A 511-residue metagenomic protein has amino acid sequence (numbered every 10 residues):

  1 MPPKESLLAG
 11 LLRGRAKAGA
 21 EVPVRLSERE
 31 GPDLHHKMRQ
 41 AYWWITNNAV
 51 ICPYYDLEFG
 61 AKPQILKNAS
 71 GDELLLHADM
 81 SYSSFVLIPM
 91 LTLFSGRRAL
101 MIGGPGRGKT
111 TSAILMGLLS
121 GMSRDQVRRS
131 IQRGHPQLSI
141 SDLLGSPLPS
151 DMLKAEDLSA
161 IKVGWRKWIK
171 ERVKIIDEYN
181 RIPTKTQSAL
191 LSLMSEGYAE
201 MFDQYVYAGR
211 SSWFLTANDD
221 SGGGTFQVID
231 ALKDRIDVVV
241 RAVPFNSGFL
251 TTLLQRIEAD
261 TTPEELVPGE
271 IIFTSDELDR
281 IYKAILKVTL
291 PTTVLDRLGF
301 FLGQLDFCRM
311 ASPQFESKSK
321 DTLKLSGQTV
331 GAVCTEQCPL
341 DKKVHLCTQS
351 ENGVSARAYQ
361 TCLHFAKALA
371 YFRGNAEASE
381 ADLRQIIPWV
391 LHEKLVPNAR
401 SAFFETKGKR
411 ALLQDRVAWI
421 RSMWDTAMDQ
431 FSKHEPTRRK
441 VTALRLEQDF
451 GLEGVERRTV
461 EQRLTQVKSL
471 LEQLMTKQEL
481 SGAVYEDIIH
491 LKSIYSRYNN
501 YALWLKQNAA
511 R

Functional and structural regions predicted by a protein language model:
P3-I51: Interdomain "pre-motor" coupling segment immediately N-terminal to P-loop NTPase/helicase cores
E30-P105: Pre-Walker A (pre-P-loop) alpha-helix and adjacent loop at the N terminus of AAA/AAA+ ATPase modules, a conserved
A78-F85, T261-S401: Basic, amphipathic alpha-helical bundle interface domains used for macromolecular binding and assembly
M90-H135: Walker A/P-loop
G103, D177-E178: The Walker A (P-loop) glycine that initiates the GxxxxGKT/S ATP-binding motif of P-loop NTPases
G134-I169: Short glycine-rich substrate-engagement loop in P-loop NTPases that contacts/grips substrate
S150-K154, E178-T186, M194-F273, L278-K287 (+1 more regions): Canonical AAA+ ATPase core
N375-R511: Terminal-proximal interaction/regulatory segments of ATP-powered molecular machines
